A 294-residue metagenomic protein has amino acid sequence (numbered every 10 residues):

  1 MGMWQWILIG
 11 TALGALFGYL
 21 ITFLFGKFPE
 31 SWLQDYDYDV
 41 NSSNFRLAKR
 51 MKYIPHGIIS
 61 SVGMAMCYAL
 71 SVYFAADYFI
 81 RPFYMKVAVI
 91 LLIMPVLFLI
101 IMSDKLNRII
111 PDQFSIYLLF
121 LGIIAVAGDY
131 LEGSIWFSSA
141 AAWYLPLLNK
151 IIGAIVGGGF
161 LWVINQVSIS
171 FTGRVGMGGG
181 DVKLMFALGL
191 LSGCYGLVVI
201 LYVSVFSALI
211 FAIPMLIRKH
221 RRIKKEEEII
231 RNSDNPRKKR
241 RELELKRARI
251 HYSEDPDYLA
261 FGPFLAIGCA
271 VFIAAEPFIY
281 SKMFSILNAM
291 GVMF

Functional and structural regions predicted by a protein language model:
M1-F294: A membrane-topology feature that recognizes alpha-helical transmembrane segments and their immediate juxtamembrane
